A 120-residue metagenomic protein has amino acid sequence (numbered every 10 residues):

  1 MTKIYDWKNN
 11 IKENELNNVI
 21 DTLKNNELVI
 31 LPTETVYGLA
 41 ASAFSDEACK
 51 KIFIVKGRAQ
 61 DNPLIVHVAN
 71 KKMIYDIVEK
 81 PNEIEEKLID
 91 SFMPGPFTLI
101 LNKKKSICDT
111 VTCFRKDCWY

Functional and structural regions predicted by a protein language model:
M1-Y120: Active-site-adjacent structural elements in enzyme catalytic cores
